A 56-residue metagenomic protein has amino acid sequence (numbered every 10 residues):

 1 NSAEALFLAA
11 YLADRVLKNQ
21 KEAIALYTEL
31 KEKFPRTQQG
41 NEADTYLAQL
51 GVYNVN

Functional and structural regions predicted by a protein language model:
N1-N56: Acidic, polar-rich low-complexity tracts and alpha-helical solenoid repeat scaffolds
